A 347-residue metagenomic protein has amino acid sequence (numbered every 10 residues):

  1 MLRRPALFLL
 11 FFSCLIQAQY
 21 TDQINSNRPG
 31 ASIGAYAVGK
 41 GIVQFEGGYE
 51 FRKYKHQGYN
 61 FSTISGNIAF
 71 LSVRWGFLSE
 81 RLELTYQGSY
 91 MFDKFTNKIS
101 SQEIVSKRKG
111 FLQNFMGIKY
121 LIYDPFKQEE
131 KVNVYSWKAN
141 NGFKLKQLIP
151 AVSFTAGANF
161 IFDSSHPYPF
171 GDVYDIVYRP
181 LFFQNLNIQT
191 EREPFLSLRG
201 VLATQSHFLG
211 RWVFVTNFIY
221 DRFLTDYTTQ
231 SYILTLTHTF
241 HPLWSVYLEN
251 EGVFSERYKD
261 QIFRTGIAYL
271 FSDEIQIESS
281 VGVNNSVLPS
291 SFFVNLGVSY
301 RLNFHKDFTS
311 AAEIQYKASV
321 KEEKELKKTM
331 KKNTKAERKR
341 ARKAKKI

Functional and structural regions predicted by a protein language model:
L2-C14: Sec-dependent N-terminal signal peptides
Q19-F223, Y227-S280, N284-I347: Transmembrane beta-barrel domains of Gram-negative outer membranes and organellar outer membranes
